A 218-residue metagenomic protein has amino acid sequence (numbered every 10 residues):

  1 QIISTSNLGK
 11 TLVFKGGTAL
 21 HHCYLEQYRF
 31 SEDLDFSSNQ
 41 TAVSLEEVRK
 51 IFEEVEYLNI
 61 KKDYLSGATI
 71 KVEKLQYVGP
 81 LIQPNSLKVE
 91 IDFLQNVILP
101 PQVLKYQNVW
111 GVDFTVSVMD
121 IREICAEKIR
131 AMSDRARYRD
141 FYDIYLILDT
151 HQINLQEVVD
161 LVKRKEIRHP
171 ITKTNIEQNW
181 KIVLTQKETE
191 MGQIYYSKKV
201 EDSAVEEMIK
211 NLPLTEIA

Functional and structural regions predicted by a protein language model:
Q1-L12, H22-Y28, E32-L34, N39-A218: Structured mid-to-C-terminal alpha-helical surface segments
F14-T18: Glycine-rich beta-strand-to-loop/alpha-helix junction loops that act as flexible
